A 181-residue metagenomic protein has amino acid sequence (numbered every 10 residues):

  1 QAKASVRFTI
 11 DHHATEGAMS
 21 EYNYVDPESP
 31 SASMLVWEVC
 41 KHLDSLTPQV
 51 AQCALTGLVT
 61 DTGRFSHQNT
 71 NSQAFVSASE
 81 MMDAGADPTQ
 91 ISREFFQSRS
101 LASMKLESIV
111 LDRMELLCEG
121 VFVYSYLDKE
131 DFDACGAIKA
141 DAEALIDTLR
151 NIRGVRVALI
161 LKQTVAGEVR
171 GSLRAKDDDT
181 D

Functional and structural regions predicted by a protein language model:
A2-S5: Short, conserved loop/helix-junction motifs that constitute active-site signature segments in enzyme catalytic cores
R7, N23-Y24, A158: Short, well-ordered beta-strand core segments
R7-F8, G57: Hydrophobic "anchor" residues on beta-strands that sit immediately upstream of conserved functional sites
H12-T15, D179-D181: Short, glycine/polar-rich helix-capping loops at beta-to-alpha or helix-loop-helix junctions that flank or form
H13-E80: Short alpha-helices
L55, T60-D181: Hydrophobic helix-and-loop "lid/oligomerization" segment in the mid-to-C-terminal part of catalytic domains
